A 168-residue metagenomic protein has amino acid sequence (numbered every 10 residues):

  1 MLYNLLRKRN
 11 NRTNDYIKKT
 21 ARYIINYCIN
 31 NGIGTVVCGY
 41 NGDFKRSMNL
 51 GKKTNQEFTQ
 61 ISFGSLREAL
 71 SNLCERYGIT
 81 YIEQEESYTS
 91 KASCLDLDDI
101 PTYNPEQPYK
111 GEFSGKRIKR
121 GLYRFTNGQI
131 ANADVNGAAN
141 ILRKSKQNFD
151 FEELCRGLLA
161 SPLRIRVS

Functional and structural regions predicted by a protein language model:
M1-G64, E153-S168: Substrate-contacting helices/loops that form the catalytic groove of nucleic-acid and nucleotide-polymer processing
Q56-E57, G64-S168: Positively charged, low-complexity nucleic-acid-binding target-recognition regions
